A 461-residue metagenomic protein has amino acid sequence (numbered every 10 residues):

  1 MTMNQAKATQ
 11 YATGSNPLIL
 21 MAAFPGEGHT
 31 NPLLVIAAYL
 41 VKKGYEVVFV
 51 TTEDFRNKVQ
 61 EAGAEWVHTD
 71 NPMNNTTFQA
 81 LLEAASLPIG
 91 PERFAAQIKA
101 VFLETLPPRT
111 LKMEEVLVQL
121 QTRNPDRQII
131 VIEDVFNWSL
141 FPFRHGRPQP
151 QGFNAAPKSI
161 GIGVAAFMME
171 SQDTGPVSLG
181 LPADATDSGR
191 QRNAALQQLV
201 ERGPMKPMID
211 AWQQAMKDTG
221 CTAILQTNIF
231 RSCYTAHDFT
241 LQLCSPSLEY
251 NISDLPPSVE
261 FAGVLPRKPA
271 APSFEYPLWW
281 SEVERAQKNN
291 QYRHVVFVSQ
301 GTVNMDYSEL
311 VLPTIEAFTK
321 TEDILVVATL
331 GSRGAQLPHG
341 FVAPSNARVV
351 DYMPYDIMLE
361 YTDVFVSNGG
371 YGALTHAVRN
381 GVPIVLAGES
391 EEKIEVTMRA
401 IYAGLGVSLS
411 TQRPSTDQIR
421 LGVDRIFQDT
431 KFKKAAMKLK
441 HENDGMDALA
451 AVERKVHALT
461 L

Functional and structural regions predicted by a protein language model:
T2-Q10, T416-L461: C-terminal amphipathic helix plus adjacent low-complexity, charged tail appended to glycosyltransferase catalytic
N4-V67: N-terminal subdomain of nucleotide-sugar transferases
A37, D351-M398: A donor-sugar binding/catalytic signature common to diverse glycosyltransferases and related nucleotide-sugar
E65-I129, R190-Q198, R202, W212 (+1 more regions): Phosphate/nucleotide-donor binding subsite
E104-A195, P246-Y250: Conserved nucleotide-sugar donor-interacting segment of glycosyltransferase catalytic cores, predominantly GT-B
N251-H339: Conserved catalytic-core segment of nucleotide-activated headgroup transferases in glycan assembly
N289, R293, V327-L374: Donor nucleotide-activated moiety binding/catalytic core segment of transferases that use nucleotide-activated donors
E391-G422, K434: Change "using UDP/GDP/dTDP sugars" to "using nucleotide sugars
